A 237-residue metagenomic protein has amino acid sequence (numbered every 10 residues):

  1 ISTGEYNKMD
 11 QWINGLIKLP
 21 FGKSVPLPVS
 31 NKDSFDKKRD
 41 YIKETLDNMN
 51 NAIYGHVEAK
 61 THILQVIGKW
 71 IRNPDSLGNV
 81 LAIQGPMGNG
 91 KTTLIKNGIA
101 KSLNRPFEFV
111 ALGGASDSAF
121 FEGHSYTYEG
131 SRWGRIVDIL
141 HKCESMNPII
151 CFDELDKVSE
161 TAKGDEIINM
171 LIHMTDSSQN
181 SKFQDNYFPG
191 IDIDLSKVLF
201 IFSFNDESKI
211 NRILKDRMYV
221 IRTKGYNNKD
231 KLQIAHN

Functional and structural regions predicted by a protein language model:
I1-V25, K32-Q84, I136-V137: Pre-Walker A (pre-P-loop) alpha-helix and adjacent loop at the N terminus of AAA/AAA+ ATPase modules, a conserved
D75-L81, M146-P148, V198: Pre-Walker A (Motif I) flank of P-loop NTPase domains
S76-L112, H141-K142, I172, R212: Walker A/P-loop
K101-R132, I139, S159, D230: AAA+/P-loop NTPase substrate/partner-engagement loops
S118-E122, L199, K209-N237: Conserved AAA+ ATPase core "coupling" helix
C143-N147, F183-S203: AAA+/SF3 P-loop NTPase mechanochemical coupling elements
F152-I193: Conserved catalytic/switch belt of AAA+ P-loop NTPases
K163-G164, Y187-F188, D192-I193, N205-M218: Short regulatory helix/loop adjacent to the ATP-binding pocket of P-loop NTPases
